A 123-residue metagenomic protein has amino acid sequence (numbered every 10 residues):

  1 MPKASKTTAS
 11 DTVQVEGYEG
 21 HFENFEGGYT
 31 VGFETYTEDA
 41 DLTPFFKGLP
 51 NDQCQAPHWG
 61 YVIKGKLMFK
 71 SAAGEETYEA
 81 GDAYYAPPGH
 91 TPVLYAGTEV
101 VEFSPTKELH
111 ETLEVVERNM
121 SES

Functional and structural regions predicted by a protein language model:
M1-T43, P50, E117, E122-S123: A short, N-terminal "cap"/entry segment at the start of jelly-roll beta-barrel domains of the cupin/DSBH fold
A4-K6, G20-F22, F33, W59 (+3 more regions): Conserved hydrophobic/aromatic beta-strand scaffold that supports enzyme active sites
G27-Y29, P88-L113: Ligand-binding loop in jelly-roll beta-barrel domains
T43-F45, E79-G81, E111-E114: A short, polar/proline- and glycine-enriched secondary-structure boundary/capping micro-motif
D52-F69: Short, conserved beta-strand element in jelly-roll/cupin
M68, T77, E99-V101: General beta-strand recognition
S71-H90: Short acidic-glycine-tyrosine-enriched beta hairpin
G74, H110, V115-N119: Charged, glycine-enriched surface loops/patches that mediate electrostatic binding to polyanionic ligands
